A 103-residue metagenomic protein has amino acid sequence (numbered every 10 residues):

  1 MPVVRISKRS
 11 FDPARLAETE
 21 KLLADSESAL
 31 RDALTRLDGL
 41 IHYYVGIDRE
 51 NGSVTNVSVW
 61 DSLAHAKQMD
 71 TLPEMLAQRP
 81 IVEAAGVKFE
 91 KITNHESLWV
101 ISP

Functional and structural regions predicted by a protein language model:
M1-V54, D61-P73, A84-P103: Short S/T/G/P-rich N-terminal loop/turn motif that feeds into the first structured element of a domain
L76-R79: A common structural junction motif
